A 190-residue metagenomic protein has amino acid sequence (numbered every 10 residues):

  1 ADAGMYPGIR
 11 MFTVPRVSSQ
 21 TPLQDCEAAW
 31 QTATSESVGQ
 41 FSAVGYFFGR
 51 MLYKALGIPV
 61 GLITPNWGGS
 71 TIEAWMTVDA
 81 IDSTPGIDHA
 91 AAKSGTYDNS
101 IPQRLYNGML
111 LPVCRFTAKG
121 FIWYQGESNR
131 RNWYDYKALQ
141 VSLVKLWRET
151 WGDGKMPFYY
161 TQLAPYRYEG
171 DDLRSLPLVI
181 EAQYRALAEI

Functional and structural regions predicted by a protein language model:
A1-I190: Cell-envelope and extracellular/periplasmic
